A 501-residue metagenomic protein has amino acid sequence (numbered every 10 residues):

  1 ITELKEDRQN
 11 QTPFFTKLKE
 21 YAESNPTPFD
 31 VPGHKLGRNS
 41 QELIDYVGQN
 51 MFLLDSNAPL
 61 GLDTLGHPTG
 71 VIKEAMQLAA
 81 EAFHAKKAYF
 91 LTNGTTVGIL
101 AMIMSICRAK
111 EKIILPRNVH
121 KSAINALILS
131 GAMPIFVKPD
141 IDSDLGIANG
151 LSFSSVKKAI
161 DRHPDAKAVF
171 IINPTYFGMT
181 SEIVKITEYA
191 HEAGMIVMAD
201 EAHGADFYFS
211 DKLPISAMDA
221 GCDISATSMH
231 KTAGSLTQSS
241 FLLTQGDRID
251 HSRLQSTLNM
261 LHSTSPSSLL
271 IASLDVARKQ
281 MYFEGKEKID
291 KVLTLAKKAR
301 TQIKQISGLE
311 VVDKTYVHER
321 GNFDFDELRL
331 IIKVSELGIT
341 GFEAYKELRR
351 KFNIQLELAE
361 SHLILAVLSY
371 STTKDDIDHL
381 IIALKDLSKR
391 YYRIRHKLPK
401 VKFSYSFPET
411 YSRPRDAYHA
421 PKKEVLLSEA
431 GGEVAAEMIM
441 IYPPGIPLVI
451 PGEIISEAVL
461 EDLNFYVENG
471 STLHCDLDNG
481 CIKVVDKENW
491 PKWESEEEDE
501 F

Functional and structural regions predicted by a protein language model:
I1-G70: N-terminal "arm"/small-domain region of PLP-dependent enzymes with the aminotransferase-like
F52-G94: Conserved N-terminal alpha-helix of the aminotransferase class I/II PLP-enzyme fold
K87-I113, A126: Conserved beta-loop-alpha segment that forms the PLP phosphate-binding cup at the N-terminus of a helix
K110-I171: PLP-dependent aminotransferase-like
L145-D206: Active-site phosphate-binding strand-loop segment of PLP-dependent enzymes
S216-Q255, H262-S273: Active-site PLP attachment segment
A277-R300: Structural signature of PLP-dependent enzymes
K298-L477: Conserved C-terminal alpha-helix-loop-beta "cap" of PLP-dependent enzymes that closes/shapes the active-site mouth
